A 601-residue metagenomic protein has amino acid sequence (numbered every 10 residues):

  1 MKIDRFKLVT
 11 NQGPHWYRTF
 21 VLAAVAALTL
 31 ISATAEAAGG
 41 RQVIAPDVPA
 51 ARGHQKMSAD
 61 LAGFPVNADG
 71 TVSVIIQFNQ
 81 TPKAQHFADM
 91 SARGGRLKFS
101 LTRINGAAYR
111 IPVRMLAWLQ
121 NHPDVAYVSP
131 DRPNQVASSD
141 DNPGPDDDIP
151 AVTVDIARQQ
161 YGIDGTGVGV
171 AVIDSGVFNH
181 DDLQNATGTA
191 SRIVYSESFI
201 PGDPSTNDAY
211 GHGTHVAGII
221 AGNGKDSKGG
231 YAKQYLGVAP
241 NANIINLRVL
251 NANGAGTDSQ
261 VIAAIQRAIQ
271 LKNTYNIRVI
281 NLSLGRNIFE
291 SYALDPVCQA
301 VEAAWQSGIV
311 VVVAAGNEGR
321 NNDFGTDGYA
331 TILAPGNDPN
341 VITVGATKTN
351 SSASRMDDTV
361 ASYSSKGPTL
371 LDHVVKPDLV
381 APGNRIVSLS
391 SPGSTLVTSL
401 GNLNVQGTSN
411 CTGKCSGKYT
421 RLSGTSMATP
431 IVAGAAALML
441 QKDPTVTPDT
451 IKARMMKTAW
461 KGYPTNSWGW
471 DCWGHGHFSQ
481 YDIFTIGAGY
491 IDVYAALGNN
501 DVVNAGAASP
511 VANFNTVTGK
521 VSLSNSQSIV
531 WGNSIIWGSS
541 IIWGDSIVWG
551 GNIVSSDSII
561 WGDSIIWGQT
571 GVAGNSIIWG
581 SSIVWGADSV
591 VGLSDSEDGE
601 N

Functional and structural regions predicted by a protein language model:
K2-Y161, V168-V170, D181, G188-T189 (+10 more regions): Autoinhibitory N-terminal propeptides
M57, P82, H86-D89, P112-M115 (+11 more regions): Stable alpha-helical elements in mature extracytoplasmic
D60-G63, Y231, Y235-L236, I277-S283 (+6 more regions): C-terminal subdomain of the subtilisin-like protease fold in secreted/lumenal serine endopeptidases
D69, A88, R96, A157-E197 (+11 more regions): Subtilisin-like serine protease catalytic core
D124-V125, N340-I342: Glycine-enriched alpha-helix->loop->beta-strand junction motifs that scaffold or abut catalytic
Q159, D164-T166, N223, S227 (+5 more regions): Substrate-binding/access-modulating region of protease and related hydrolase catalytic domains
A221-G222, Q266-R267, A433-Q441: Short glycine/serine- and small hydrophobic-enriched flexible loop segments
M356-S364: Short Pro/Gly-enriched beta-strand edge/turn motifs at strand-loop
